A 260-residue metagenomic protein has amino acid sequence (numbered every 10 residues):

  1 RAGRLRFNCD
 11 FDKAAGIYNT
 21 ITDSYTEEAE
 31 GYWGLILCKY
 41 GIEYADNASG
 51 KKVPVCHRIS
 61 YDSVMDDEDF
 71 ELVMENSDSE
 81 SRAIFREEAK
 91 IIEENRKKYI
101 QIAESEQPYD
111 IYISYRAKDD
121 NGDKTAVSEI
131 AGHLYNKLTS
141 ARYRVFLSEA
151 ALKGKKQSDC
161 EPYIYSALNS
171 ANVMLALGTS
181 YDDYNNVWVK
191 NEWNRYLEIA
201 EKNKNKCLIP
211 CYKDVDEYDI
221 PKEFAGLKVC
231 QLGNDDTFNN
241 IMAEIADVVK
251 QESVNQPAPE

Functional and structural regions predicted by a protein language model:
R1-T20: Alpha-helical segment of the N-proximal tetratricopeptide repeat
A15, T22-D23, K39, M74: A conserved position within tetratricopeptide repeats
C38-E104: Alpha-helical linker/edge segments of TPR/alpha-solenoid repeat scaffolds and analogous pre-/post-domain helices
K90-L177, L197-C207, D236-E260: Conserved N-terminal substructure of TIR/SEFIR domains
W188-V215: Membrane-associated lipid acylation/remodeling enzymes share a hydrophobic transmembrane-juxtamembrane segment
